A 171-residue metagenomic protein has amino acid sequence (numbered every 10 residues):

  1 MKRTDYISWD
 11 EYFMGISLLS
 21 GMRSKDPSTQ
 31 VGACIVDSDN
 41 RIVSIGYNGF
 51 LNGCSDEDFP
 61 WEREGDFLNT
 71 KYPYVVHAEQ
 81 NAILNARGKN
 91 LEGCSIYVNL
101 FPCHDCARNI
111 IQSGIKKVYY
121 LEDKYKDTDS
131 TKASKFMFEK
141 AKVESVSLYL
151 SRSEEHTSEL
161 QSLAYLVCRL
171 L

Functional and structural regions predicted by a protein language model:
M1-E154, S158: Zinc-dependent deaminase catalytic domain
E154-L171: Single conserved hydrophobic/aromatic residue that forms the stacking wall/gate of nucleotide- or nucleobase-binding
